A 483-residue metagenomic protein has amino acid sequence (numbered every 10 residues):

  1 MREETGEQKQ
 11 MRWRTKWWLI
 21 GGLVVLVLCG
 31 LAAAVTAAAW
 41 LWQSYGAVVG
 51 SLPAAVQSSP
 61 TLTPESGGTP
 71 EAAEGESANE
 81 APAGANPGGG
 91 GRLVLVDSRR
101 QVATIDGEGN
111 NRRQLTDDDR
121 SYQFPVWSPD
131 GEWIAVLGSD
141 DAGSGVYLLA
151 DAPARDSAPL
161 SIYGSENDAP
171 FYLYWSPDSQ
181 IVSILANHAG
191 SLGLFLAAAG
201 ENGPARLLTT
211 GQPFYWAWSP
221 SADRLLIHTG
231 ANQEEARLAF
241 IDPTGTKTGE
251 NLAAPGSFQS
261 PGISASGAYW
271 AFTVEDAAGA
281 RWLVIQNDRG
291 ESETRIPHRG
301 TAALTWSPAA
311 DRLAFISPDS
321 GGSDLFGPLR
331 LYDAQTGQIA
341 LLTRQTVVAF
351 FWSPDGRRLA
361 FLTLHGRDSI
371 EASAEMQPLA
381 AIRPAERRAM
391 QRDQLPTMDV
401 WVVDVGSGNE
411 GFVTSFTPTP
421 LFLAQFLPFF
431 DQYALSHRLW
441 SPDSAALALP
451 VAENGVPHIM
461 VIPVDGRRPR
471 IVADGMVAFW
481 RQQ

Functional and structural regions predicted by a protein language model:
M1-W17: N-terminal Lys/Arg-rich, disordered targeting/topogenic segments
K16-Q483: Sequence signature of WD/YWTD-type beta-propeller architectures
